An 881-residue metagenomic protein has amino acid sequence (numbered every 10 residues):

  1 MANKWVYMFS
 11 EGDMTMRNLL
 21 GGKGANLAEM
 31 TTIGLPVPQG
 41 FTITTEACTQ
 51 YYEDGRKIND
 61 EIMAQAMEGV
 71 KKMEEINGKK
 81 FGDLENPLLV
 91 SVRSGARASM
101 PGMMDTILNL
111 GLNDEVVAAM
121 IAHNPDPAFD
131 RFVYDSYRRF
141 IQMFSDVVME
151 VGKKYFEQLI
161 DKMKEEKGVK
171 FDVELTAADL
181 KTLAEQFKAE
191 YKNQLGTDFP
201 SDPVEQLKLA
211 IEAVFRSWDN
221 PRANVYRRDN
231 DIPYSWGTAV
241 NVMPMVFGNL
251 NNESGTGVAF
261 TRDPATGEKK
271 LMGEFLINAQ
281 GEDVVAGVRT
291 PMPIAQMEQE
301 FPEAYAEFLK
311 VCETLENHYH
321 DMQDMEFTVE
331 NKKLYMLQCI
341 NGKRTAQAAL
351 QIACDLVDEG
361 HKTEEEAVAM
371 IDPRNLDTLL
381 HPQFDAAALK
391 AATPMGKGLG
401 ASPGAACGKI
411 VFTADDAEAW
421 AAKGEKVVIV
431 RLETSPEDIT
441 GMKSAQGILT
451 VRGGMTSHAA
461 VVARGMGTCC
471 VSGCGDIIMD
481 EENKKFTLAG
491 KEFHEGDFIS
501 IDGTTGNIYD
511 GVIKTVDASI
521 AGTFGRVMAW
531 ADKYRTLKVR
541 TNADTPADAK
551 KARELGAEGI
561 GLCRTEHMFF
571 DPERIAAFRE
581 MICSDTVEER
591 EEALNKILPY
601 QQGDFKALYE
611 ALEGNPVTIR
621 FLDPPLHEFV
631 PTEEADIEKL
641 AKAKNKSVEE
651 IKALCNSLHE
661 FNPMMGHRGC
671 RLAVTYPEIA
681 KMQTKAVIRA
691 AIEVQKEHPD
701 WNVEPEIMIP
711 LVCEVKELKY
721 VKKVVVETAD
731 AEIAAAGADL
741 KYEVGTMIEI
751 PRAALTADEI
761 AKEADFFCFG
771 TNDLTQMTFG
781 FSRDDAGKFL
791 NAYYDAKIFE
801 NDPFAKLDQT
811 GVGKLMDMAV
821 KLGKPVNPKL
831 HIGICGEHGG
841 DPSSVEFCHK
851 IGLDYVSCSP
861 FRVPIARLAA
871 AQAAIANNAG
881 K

Functional and structural regions predicted by a protein language model:
M1-A392, E425-V428, S435-T440, Q446 (+10 more regions): Nucleotide/phosphate-binding sheet-loop regions of phosphoryl- and nucleotidyl-transfer enzymes
F41, V451-G453, S472-G475, C563 (+2 more regions): Short beta->alpha connector loops at strand-helix junctions that form conserved, small/polar/Pro-enriched
R93-S94, I520, W530-K881: Conserved alpha/beta-domain cores
N241, V411, V428-V430, L449 (+3 more regions): Structural motif
K332-Y335, V428, L432-K443, G447 (+7 more regions): Glycine-rich phosphate/ribose-binding loops and adjacent secondary-structure elements that form binding surfaces
L337-C339, H494-N542, D548: C-terminal domain-closing interface element
H361-A445, N507-I508, V512, F524 (+2 more regions): Protease-associated
